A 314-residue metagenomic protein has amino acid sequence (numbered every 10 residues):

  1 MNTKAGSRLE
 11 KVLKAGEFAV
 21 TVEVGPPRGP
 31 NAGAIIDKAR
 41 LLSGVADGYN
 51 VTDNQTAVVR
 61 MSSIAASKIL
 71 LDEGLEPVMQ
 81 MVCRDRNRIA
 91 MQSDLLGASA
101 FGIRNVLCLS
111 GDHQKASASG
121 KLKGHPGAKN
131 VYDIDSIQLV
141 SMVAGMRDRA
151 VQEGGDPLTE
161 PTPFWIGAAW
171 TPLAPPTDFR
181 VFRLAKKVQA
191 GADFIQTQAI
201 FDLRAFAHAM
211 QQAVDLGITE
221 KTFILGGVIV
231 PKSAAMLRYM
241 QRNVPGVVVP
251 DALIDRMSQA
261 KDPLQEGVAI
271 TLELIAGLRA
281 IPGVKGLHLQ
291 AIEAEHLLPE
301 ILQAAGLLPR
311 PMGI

Functional and structural regions predicted by a protein language model:
M1-G48: Conserved N-terminal beta1-alpha1 strand-loop-helix module at the mouth
N2-T3, S7-E10, N31-G33, A57-I69 (+5 more regions): Active-site-adjacent beta->alpha loops and helix N-cap segments on the catalytic face of soluble alpha/beta enzymes
A15-V20, V45-G48, E73-P77, G102-R104 (+4 more regions): Short, well-ordered coil/turn segments that N-cap beta-strands
A19-A34, Q55, P77-I89, F164-F179 (+1 more regions): Active-site mouth loops of central-metabolism enzymes
E23, Y49, A98, K187 (+3 more regions): Conserved, mostly hydrophobic/aromatic
Y49-V59, M81-V82, C108-L109, F194-D202 (+1 more regions): Catalytic beta/alpha-barrel core
C83-F101: Glycine-rich anion/phosphate-binding loops
N130-T159, A169, L173-A174, L216-A276 (+1 more regions): Active-site pocket-lining/capping segments in soluble small-molecule metabolic enzymes
